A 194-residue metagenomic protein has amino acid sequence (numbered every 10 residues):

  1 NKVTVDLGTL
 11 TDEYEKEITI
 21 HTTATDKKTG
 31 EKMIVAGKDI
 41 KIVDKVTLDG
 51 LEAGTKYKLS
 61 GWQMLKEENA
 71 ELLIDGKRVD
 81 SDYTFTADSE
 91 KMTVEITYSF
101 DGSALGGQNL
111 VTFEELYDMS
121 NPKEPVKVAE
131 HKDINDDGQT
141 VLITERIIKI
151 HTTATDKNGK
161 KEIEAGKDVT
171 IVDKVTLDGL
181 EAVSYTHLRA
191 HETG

Functional and structural regions predicted by a protein language model:
N1-K16, E124-I147: Short beta-strand elements
H21-E31, H151-K161: Short, solvent-exposed loop/edge segments of extracellular or virion-exposed proteins
I34-K45, I163-K174: Contiguous beta-strand segments within globular domains
D49-A53, D178-A182: Short solvent-exposed strand-capping/beta-turn motif centered on an Asx-Ser/Thr pair
Y83-M92: Short proline/glycine- and polar residue-rich coil/turn motifs
G102-T112: Short glycine/proline/serine/threonine-rich loop/turn segments at secondary-structure transition edges
T186-T193: Conserved small/polar residues in nucleotide/adenosyl-binding loops
